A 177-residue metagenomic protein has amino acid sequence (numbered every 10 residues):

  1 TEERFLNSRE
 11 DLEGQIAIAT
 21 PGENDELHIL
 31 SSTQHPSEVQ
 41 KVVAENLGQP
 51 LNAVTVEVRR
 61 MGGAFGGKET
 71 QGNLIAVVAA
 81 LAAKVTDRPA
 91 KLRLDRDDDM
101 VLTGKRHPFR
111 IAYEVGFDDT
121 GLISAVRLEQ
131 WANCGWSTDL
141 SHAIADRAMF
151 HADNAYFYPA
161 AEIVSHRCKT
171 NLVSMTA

Functional and structural regions predicted by a protein language model:
T1-A177: Structural alpha/beta core scaffold segments of enzyme domains
